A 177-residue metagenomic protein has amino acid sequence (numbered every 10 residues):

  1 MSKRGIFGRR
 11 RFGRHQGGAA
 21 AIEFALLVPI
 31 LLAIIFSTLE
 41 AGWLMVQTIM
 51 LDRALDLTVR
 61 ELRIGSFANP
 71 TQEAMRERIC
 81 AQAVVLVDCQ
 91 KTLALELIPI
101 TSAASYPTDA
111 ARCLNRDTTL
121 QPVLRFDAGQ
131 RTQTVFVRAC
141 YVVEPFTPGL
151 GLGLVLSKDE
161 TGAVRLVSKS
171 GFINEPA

Functional and structural regions predicted by a protein language model:
M1-A83: Alpha-helical assembly-interface signal, strongest on the long, hydrophobic N-terminal helix that forms
S2-K3, L57-A177: Short, conserved structural patches
